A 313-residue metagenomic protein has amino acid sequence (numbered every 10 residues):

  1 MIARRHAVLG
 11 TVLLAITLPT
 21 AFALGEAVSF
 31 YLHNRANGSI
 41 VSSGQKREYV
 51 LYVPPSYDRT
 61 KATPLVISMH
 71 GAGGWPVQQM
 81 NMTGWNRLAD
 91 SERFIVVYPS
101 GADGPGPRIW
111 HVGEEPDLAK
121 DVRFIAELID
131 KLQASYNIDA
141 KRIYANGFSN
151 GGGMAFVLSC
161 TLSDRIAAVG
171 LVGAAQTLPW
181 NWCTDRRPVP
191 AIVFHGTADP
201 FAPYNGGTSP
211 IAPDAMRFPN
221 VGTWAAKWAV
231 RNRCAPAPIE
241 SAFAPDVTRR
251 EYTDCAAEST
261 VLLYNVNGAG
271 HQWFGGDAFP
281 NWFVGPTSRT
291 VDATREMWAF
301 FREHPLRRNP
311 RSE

Functional and structural regions predicted by a protein language model:
P19-L65, Q78-T83, S91, G113 (+11 more regions): A domain-start/cap signature at the N-terminus of enzymes
T63, H70-W75, A269: Active-site glycine-rich loops that stabilize anionic/oxyanionic intermediates across multiple enzyme folds
S68-G71, Y98, N265: Structural cue for short, hydrophobic secondary-structure segments
G71-W75, M80, G104: Serine-hydrolase catalytic-loop signature spanning alpha/beta hydrolases and amidase-signature enzymes
R93-Y98, P190: A fold-wide structural signal in alpha/beta-hydrolase
S100-K120: Cap/lid segment of the alpha/beta-hydrolase catalytic domain
R123-K141: Conserved acidic catalytic loop of the alpha/beta-hydrolase fold
V193-H195, D199: Short beta-strand/loop motif that positions the catalytic acidic residue of the alpha/beta-hydrolase fold
